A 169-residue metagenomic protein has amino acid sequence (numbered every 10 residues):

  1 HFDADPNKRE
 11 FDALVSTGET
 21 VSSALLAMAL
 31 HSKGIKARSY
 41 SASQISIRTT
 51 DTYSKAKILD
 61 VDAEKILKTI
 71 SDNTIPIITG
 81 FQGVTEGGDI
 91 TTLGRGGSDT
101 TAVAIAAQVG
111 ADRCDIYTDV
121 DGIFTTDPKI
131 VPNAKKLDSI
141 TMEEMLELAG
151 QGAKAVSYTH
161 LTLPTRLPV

Functional and structural regions predicted by a protein language model:
H1-L161: Nucleotide/pyrophosphate-binding catalytic subdomain
H160, R166-V169: Single conserved hydrophobic/aromatic residue that forms the stacking wall/gate of nucleotide- or nucleobase-binding
